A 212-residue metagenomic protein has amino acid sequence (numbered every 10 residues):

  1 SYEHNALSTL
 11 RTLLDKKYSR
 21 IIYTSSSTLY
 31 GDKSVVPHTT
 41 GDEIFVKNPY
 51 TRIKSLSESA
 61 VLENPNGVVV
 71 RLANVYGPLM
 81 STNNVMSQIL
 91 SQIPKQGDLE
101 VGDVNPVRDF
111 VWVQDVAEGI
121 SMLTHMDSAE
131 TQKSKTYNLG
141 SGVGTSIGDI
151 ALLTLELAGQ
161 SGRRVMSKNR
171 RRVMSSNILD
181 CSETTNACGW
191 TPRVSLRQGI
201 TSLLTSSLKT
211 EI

Functional and structural regions predicted by a protein language model:
S1-N5: NAD(P)H-binding glycine-rich loop region in Rossmannoid oxidoreductase-like domains and their noncatalytic homologs
L7-L10, T51, S55-L62, S87-L90 (+1 more regions): Conserved active-site helix of classical SDR/Rossmann-fold NAD(P)-dependent CH-OH oxidoreductases
L10-P49: Conserved Rossmann-fold NAD(P)-dependent oxidoreductase catalytic core, especially the SDR/UDP-sugar
D15-I21, L62-G67, K95-D98, Q160: Short glycine/proline-enriched coil/turn segments at helix->beta-strand junctions
I22-S26, K47, R71-A73, N105 (+1 more regions): Active-site beta-alpha turn of Rossmann-fold NAD(P)-dependent dehydrogenases/reductases
Y30-G31, F45-P49, V68-S87: Flexible, glycine-rich beta-alpha linker
D32-S34, F45-V69, I93-P94: Active-site Tyr-X1-5-Lys
I93-I212: C-terminal substrate-binding subdomain of Rossmann-fold SDR/epimerase-dehydratase oxidoreductases
